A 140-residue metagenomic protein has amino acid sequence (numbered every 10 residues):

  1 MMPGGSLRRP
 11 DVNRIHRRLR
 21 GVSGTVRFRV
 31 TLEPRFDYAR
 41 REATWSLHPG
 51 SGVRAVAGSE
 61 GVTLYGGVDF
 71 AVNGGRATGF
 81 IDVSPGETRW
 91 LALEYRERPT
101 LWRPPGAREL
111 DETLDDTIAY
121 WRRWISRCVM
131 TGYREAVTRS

Functional and structural regions predicted by a protein language model:
M1-S140: Acidic, mature catalytic/reactive cores of soluble proteins
